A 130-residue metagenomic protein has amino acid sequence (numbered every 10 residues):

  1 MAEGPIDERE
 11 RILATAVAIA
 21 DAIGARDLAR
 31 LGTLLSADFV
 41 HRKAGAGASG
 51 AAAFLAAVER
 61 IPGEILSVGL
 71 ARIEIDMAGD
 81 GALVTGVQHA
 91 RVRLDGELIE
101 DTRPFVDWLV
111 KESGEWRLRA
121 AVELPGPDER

Functional and structural regions predicted by a protein language model:
A2-G32, V40-R130: A beta-strand edge to alpha-helix "cap/lid" segment located at domain peripheries
